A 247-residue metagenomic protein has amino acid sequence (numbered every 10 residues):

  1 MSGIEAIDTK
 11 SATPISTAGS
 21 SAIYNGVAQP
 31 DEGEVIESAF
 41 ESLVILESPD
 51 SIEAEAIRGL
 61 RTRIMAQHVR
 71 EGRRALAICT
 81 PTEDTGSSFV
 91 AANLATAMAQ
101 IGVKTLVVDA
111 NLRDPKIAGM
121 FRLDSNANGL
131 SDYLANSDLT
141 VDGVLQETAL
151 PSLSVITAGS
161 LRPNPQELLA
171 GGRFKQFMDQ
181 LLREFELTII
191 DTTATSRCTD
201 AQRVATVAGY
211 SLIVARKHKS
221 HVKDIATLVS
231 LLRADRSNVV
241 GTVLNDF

Functional and structural regions predicted by a protein language model:
M1-F247: P-loop NTP-binding module
